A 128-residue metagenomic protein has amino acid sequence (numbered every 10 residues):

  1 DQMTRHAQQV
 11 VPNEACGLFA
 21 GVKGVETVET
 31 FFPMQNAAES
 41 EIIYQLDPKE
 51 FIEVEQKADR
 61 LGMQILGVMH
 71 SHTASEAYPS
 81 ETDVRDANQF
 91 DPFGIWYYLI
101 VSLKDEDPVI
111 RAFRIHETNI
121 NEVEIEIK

Functional and structural regions predicted by a protein language model:
D1-I65, E76-K128: Conserved beta-strand-loop surface patch within small alpha/beta domains used for substrate/adaptor or ligand engagement
H70-A74: Histidine-centered divalent metal-coordination motifs
